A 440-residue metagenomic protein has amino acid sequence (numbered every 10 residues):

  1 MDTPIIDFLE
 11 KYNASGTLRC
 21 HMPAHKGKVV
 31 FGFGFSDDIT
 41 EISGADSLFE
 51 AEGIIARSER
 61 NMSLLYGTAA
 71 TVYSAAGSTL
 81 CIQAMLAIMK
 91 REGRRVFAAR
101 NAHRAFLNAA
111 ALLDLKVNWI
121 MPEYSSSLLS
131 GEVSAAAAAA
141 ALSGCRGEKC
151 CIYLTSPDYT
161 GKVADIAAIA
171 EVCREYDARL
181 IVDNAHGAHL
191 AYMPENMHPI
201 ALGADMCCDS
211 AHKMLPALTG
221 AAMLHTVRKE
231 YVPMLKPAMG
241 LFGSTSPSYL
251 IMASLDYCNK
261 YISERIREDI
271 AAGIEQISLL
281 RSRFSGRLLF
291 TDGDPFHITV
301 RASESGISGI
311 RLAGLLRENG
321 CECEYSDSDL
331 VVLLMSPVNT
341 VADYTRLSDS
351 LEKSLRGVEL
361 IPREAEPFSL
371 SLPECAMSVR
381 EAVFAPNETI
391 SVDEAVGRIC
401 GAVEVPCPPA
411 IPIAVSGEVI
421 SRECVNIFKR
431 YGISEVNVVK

Functional and structural regions predicted by a protein language model:
M1-G53: N-terminal "arm"/small-domain region of PLP-dependent enzymes with the aminotransferase-like
D2-E10, L65-T68, S78-F290: Conserved PLP-enzyme active-site core in the AAT-like
F35-T79, N101: Conserved N-terminal alpha-helix of the aminotransferase class I/II PLP-enzyme fold
A45, V72-S74, I152-T155, V331-S336: Short glycine-rich or small-residue beta-strand-to-loop segments that form or flank ligand, phosphate, metal/Fe-S
A70-V72, D209, G320-E324: A short linear hydrophobic-aromatic micro-motif
A99, I120, T155, D183 (+6 more regions): Generic beta-strand/beta-sheet core signal
S285-E423, I427-Y431: Conserved C-terminal alpha-helix-loop-beta "cap" of PLP-dependent enzymes that closes/shapes the active-site mouth
G397-R398, N437-K440: Flexible, glycine-rich loop/tail regions that form catalytic "lids" or insertion modules at the edges of active sites
